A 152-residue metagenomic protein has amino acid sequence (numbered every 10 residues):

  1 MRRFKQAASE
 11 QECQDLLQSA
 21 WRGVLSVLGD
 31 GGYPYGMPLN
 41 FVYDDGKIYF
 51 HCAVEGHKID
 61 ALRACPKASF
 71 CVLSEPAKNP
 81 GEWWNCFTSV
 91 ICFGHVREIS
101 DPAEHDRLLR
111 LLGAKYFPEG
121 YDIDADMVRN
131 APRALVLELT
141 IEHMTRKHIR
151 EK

Functional and structural regions predicted by a protein language model:
M1-S19: Extreme N-terminal tail/first-helix region
R2-F4, A77-K152: Charged, gly/pro-rich active-site loop segments
C13, W21, G46, P66-A68 (+2 more regions): A generic secondary-structure signal marking the coil-to-beta-strand transition
L16-L17, A61-L62, L112: A generic structural signal for nonpolar/aromatic side chains embedded in well-ordered alpha-helices
Q18-A20, Y33-P34, E82-W83, P132: Short solvent-exposed loop/turn micro-motifs enriched in small/polar/acidic residues
A20-V54, F70-C71: Short beta-strand segments
V54-H57, E138: N-acyltransferase acceptor-side catalytic subdomain
H57-N85: Helix-adjacent hinge/juxtasegments
